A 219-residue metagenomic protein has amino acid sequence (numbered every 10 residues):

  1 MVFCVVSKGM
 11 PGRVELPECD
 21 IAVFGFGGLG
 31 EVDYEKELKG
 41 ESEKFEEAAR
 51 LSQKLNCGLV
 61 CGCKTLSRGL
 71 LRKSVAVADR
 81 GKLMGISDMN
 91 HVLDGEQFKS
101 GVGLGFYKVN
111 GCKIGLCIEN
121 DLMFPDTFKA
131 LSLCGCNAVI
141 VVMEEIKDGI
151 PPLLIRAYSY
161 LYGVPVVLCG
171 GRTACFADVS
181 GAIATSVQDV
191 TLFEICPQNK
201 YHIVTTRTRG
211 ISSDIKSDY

Functional and structural regions predicted by a protein language model:
M1-M10, C112-D121, I140: Active-site-proximal beta-strand elements of phosphoester/diester hydrolases
V5, C61, D88, L116 (+1 more regions): Structural signal for conserved beta-strand scaffold positions within catalytic alpha/beta enzyme cores
S7, G81, G170: Residues at the C-termini of beta-strands that transition into short coil/loop
M10-R80, K147, P151-R156, Y160-V164: Cys-nucleophile CN-hydrolase/nitrilase-fold catalytic domain and related Cys-dependent amidase chemistry that acts on
G27, I118, E144: Short glycine-/small-residue-rich Rossmann-like dinucleotide-binding loops
G40-V60, F128-F193: CN hydrolase (nitrilase-like) catalytic-core segments centered on the catalytic cysteine and neighboring Lys/Glu
C63-L66, L122, G170-G171: Glycine-rich beta-to-alpha transition loops that act as phosphate-gripper elements at the mouths of alpha/beta enzyme
S67-C134, L153-L154, L161, V187-D189 (+2 more regions): Active-site catalytic loop in hydrolytic enzyme cores
